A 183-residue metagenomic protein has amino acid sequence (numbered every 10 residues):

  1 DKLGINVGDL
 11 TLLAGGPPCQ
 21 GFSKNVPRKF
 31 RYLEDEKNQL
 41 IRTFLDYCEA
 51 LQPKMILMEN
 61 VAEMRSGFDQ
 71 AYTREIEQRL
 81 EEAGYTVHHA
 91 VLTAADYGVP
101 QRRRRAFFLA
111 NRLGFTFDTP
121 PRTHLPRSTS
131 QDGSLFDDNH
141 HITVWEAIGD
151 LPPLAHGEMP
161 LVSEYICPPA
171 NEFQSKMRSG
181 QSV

Functional and structural regions predicted by a protein language model:
K2-L10, Q20-V183: Class I S-adenosyl-L-methionine
L13: Hydrophobic beta-strand segment of the Class I
P17: Glycine-rich, N-terminal phosphate-binding loop of Rossmann-like dinucleotide-binding domains
